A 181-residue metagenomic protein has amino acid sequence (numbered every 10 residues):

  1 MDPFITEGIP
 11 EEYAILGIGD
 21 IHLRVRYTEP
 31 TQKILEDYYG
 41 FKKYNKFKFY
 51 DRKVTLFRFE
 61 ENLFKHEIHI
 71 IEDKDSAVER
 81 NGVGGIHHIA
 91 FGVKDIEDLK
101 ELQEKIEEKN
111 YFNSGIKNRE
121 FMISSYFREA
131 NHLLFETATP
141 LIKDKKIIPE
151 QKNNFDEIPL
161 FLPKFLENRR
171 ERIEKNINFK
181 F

Functional and structural regions predicted by a protein language model:
M1-F47, F59-F112, F127-F181: Glyoxalase I/VOC metalloenzyme domain signal
Y50-K53, R119-I123: Short acidic/glycine-enriched loop/turn segments that link adjacent beta-strands
T55-F57: Minor-groove-contacting beta-hairpin "wing" of winged helix-turn-helix DNA-binding domains
S114-K117: Extended serine/threonine-enriched, polar tracts that run as long, contiguous segments within proteins
